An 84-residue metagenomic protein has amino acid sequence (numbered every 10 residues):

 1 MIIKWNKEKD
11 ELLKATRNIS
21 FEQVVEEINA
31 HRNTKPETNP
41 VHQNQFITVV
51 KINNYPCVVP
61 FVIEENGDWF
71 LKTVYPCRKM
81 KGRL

Functional and structural regions predicted by a protein language model:
M1-L84: Ribonuclease/tRNase effector modules and their secretory precursors
